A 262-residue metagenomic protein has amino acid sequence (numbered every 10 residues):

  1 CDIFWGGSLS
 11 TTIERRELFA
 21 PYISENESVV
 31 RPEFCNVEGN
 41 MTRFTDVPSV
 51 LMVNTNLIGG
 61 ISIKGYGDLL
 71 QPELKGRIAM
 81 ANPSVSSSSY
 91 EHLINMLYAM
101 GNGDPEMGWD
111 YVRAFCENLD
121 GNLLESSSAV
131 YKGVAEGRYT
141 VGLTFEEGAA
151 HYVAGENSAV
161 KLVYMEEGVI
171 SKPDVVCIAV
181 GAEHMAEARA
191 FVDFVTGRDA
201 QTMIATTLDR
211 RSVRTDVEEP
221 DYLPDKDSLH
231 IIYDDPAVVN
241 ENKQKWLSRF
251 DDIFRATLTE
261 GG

Functional and structural regions predicted by a protein language model:
C1-R138: Extracytoplasmic ligand-binding site segments that recognize negatively charged/polar headgroups
S10-R15, A135, T140-A159: A ligand-binding cleft/hinge motif common to bilobed small-molecule-binding domains
V50-L57, I94-Y98, K172-H184, M203-T207: A bilobed periplasmic-binding-protein/Venus flytrap-type ligand-binding module shared by bacterial periplasmic
G76-V85, F194-E218: Periplasmic-binding protein-like
H92-A99, F115, N122-L124, E146-K172 (+1 more regions): N-terminal secretory/targeting leader peptides
M107-Y111, D174, E183-V195, M203-I204: Short amphipathic alpha-helical coupling segments at ligand-binding clamshell hinges and other catalytic/signaling
D221-D235: Short helix/strand-capping connector loops at secondary-structure junctions
D234-G262: Conserved C-terminal helix/tail region of periplasmic/extracytoplasmic solute-binding proteins
